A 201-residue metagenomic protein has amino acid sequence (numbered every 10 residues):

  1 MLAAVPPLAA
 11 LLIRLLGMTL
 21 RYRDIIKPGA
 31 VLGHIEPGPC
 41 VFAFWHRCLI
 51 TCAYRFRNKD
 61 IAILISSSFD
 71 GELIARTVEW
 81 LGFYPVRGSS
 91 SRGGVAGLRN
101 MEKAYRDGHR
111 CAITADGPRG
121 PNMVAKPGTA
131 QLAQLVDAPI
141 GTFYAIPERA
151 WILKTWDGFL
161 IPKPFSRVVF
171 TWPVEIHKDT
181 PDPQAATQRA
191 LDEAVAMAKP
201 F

Functional and structural regions predicted by a protein language model:
M1-T19, H34, W80, V95-F201: Non-catalytic C-terminal accessory region of glycerolipid acyltransferases and related lyso-lipid remodeling enzymes
R14-P39, W45-T51: A short, well-structured juxtamembrane/interface segment
R21, V41, A62, V169-T171: Generic structural signal for residues positioned in beta-strands
R23-I25, V86, T171: General small-molecule cofactor/ligand-binding pocket signal
I26-P28, H46, I65, S89 (+2 more regions): Short, well-ordered turn and helix-capping elements at secondary-structure junctions
G29, D70, R92, P147 (+1 more regions): Residue-level detector of flexible, active-site-proximal loop/helix-junction positions within diverse enzyme catalytic
A30-L32, A53, A75, T129-A133: Short amphipathic alpha-helical segments and helix-helix/interface helices
E36-R92, W151-L153: Catalytic core of membrane glycerolipid acyltransferases/transacylases, capturing the structured, soluble-facing
